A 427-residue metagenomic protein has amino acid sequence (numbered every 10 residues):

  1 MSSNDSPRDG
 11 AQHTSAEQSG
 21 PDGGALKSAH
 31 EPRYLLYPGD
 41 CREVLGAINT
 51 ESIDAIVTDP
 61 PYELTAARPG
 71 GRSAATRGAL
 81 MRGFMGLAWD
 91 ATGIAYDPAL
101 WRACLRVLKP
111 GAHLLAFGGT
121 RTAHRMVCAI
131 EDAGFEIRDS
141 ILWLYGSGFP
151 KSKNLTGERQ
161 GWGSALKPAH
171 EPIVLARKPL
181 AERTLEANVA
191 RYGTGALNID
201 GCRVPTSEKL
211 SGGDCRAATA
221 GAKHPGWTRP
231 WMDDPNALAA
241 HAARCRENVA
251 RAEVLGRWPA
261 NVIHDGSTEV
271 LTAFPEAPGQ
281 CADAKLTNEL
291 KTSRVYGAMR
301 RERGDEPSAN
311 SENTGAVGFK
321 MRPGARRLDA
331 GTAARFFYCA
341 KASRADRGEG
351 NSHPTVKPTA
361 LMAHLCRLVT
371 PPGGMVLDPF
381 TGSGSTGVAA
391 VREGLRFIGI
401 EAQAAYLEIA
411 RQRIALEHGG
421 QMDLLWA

Functional and structural regions predicted by a protein language model:
S2-A427: Core catalytic lobe of class I
